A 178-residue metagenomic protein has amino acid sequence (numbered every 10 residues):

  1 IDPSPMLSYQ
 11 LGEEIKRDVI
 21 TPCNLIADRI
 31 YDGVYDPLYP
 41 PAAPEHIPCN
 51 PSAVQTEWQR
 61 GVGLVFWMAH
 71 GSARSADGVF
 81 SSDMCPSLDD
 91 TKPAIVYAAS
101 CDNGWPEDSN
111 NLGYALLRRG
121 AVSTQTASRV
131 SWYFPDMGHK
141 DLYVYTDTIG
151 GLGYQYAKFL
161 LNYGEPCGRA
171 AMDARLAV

Functional and structural regions predicted by a protein language model:
I1-V178: Cysteine-dependent hydrolase recognition
